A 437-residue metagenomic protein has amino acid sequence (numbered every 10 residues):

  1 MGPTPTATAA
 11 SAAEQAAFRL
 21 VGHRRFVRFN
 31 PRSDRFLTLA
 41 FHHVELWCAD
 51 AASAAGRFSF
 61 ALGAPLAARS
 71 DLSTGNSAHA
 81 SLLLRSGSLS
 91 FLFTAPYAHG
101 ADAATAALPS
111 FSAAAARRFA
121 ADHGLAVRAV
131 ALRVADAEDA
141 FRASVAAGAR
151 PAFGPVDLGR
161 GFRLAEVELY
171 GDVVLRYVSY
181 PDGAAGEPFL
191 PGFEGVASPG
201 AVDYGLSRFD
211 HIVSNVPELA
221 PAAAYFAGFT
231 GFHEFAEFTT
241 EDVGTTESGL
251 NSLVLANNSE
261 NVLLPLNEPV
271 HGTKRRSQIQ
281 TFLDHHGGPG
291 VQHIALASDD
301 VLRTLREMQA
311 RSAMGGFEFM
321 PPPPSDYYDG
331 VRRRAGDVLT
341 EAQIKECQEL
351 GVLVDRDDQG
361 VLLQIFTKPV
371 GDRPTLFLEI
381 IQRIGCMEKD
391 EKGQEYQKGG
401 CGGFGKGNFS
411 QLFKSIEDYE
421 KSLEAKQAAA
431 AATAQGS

Functional and structural regions predicted by a protein language model:
M1-A68, N76-F153, R160-F235, T246-S437: Glyoxalase I/VOC metalloenzyme domain signal
D71-S73, T239-G244: Short, solvent-exposed loop/turn elements at beta->coil junctions and helix N-caps that rim active or binding pockets
